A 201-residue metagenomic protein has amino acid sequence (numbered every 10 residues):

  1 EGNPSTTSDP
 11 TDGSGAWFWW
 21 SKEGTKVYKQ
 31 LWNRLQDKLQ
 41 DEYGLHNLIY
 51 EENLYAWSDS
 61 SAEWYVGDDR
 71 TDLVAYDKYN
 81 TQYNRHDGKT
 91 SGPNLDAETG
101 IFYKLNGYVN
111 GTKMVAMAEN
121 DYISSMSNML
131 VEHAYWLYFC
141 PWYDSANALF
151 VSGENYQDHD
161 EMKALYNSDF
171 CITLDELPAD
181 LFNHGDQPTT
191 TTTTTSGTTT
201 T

Functional and structural regions predicted by a protein language model:
E1, W32-S61, T112-I123: Aromatic-lined carbohydrate-recognition surfaces of secreted/lumenal glycan-active proteins
E1-K22, Y50-N53, D69, L73-V74 (+1 more regions): Active-site groove signature of glycoside hydrolases
G2-S8, K78-Q82, F102-L130, A134-Y135: Active-site clefts of carbohydrate-active enzymes
S14-N47, A75-T81, C140-Y143: Acidic, His- and aromatic-enriched active-site or binding-groove loops in soluble protein domains that engage sugars
L54-V66, D96-L105, D121-M129: Alpha-helical scaffolding within the catalytic cores of extracellular/periplasmic polymer-degrading hydrolases
S61-G92, C140-D144: Aromatic- and acid-rich polysaccharide-binding/catalytic face of secreted or lumenal carbohydrate-active enzymes
T112-P188: Substrate-binding cleft of secreted/luminal carbohydrate-active enzymes
T189-T201: Extracellular mucin-like PTS domains
